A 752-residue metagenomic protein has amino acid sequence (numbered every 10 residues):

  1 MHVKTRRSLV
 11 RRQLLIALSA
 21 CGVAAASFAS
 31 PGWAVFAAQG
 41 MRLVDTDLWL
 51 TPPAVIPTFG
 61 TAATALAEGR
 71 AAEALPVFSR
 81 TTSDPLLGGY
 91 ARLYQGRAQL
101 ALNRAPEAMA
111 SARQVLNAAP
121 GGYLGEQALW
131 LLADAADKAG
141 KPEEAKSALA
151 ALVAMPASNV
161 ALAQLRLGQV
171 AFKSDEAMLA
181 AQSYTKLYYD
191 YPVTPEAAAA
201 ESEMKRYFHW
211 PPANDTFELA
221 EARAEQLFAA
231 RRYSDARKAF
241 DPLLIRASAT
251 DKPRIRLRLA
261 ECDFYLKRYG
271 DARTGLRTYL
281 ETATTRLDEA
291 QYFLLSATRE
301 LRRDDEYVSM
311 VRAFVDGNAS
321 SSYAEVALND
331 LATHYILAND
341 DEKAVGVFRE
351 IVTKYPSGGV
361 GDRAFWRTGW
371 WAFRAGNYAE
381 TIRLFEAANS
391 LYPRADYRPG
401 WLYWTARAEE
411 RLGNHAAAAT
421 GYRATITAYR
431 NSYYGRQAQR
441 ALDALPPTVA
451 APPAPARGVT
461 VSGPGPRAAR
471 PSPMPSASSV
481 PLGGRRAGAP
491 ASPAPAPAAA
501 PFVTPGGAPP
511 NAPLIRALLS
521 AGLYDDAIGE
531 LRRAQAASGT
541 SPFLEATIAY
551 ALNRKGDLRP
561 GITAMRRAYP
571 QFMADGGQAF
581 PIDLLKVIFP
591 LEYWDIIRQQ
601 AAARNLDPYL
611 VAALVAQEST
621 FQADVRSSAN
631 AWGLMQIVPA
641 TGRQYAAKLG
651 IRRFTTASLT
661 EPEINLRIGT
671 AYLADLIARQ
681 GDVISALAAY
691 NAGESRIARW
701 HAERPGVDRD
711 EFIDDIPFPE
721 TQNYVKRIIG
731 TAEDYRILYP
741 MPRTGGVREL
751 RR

Functional and structural regions predicted by a protein language model:
H2-R7, R11-A17, S27-Q617, F621-A629 (+8 more regions): Acidic, polar-rich low-complexity tracts and alpha-helical solenoid repeat scaffolds
A416-G421, Y550, L634, G681 (+1 more regions): Catalytic and substrate-binding regions of cell-wall glycan-acting enzymes that process beta-1,4-linked
L523, Y593, S658, P717 (+1 more regions): Helical mechanochemical/support elements of P-loop NTPase systems and associated helical scaffolds
M635-I637, L666: Short glycine- and hydrophobic/aromatic-rich loop-to-beta-strand nucleating segment in the catalytic cores
F654-I664: A short, structured beta-strand-centered segment in the mid-to-C-terminal lobe of catalytic cores from group-transfer
I668-L673: An active-site-proximal "capping" alpha-helix that borders the catalytic cofactor pocket
